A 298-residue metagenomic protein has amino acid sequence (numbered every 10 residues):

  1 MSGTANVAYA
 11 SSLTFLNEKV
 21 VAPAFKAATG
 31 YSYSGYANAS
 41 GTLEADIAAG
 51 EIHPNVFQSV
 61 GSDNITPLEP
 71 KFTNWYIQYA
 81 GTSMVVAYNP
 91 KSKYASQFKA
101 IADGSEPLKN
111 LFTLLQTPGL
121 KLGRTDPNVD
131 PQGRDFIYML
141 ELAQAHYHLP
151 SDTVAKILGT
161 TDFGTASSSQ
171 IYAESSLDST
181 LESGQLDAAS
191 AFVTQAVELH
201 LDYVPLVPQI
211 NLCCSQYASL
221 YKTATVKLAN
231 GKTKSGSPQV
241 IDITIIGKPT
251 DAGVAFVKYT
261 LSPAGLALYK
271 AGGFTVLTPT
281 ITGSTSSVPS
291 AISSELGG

Functional and structural regions predicted by a protein language model:
M1-S32, G41-G50, E69, P90-S92 (+1 more regions): Exported/periplasmic ABC-transporter solute-binding proteins
N38, Q58-V60, S190-A191: Short beta-strand and adjacent tight-turn residues that come in two discontinuous sequence segments and form the edges
A49-S59, I65-Q78: Short beta-strand-centered segments that line the small-molecule binding cleft or hinge of alpha/beta clamshell
G61-S62, K248: Short, flexible beta-strand-to-coil junctions
